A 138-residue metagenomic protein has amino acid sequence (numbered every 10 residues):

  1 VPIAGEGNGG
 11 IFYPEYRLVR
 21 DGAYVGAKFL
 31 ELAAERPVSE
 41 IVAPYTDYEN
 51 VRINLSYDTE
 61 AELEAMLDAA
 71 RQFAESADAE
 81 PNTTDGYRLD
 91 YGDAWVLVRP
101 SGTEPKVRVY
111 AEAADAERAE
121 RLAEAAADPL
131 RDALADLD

Functional and structural regions predicted by a protein language model:
V1-Y110, E117-D138: Phosphate-binding and adjacent anionic-ligand microenvironments
